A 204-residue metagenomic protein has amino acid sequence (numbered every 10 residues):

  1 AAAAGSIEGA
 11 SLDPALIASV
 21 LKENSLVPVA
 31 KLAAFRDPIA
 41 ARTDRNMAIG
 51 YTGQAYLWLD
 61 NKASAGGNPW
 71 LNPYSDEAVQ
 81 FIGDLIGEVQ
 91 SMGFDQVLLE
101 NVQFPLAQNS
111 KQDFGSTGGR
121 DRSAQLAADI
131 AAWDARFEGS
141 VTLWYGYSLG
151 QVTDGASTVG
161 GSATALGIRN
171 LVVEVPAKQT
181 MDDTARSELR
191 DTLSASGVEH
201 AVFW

Functional and structural regions predicted by a protein language model:
A1-A2, E88-E100, A163-V172: Catalytic domains of carbohydrate-active enzymes, especially glycoside hydrolases
A1-L12: Aromatic-lined carbohydrate-binding/catalytic grooves of carbohydrate-active enzymes
L16-F35, I86: Substrate-binding cleft of carbohydrate-active enzyme catalytic domains
V29-D37, L98-N101, R120-V159, E174-P176 (+1 more regions): Aromatic-lined carbohydrate-recognition surfaces of secreted/lumenal glycan-active proteins
F35-G87: Active-site-adjacent "subsite" loops/lids of carbohydrate-active enzymes
D76-Q90, V152-A165, A185-L189: Short, acidic/polar
S110-A124: Glycine-rich tight-turn/loop motif centered on a GG-T
A163-W204: Substrate-binding cleft of secreted/luminal carbohydrate-active enzymes
